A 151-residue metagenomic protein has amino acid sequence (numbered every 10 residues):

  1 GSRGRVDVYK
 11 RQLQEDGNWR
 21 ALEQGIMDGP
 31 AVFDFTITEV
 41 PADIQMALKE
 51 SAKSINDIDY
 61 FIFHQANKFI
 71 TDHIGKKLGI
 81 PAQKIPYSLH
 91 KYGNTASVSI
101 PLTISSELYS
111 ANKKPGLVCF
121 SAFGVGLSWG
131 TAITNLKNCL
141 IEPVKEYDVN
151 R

Functional and structural regions predicted by a protein language model:
G1-R5, Y9: Single conserved hydrophobic/aromatic residue that forms the stacking wall/gate of nucleotide- or nucleobase-binding
G17-A31: Short glycine/proline- and acidic residue-enriched helix-loop micro-motifs that form flexible lids or anion-recognition
I37, P41, D59-R151: Claisen-condensing/thiolase-fold acyl-transfer catalytic domains that form or cleave C-C bonds in fatty acid
I44: Metal-dependent amide/peptide-bond hydrolase catalytic core, centered on the "pita-bread" metallohydrolase fold
A52-D57: Short, surface-exposed connector motifs at secondary-structure boundaries
